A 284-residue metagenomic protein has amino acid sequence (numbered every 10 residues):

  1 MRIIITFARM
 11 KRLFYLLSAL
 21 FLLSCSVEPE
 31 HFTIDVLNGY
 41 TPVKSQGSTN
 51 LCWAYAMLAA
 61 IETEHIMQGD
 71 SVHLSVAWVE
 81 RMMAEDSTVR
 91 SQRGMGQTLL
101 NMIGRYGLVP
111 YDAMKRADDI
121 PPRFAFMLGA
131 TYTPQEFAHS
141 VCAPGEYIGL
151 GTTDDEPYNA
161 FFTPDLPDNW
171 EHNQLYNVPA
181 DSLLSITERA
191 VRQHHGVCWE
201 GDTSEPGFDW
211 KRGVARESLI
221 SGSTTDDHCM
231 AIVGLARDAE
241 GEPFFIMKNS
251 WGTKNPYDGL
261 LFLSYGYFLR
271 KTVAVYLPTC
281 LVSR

Functional and structural regions predicted by a protein language model:
K11-L16: Sec-dependent signal peptide recognition, specifically the positively charged N-region followed immediately by
L23-S24: C-terminal motif of bacterial Sec signal peptides marking the signal peptidase cleavage site
E28, T41, A130-R284: Active-site signature of cysteine proteases
E28-N38: N-terminal regions that are enriched for targeting/export leaders and immediately downstream pro/stem segments
G47-E62, V89-N101, H228: Active-site nucleophilic cysteine motif
L51-A54, A77-M82, L99-M102, P110-D112 (+4 more regions): Structural recognition of the beta-strand scaffold that forms the well-ordered cores of secreted hydrolase catalytic
V72-H139: Papain-like cysteine protease catalytic cores
